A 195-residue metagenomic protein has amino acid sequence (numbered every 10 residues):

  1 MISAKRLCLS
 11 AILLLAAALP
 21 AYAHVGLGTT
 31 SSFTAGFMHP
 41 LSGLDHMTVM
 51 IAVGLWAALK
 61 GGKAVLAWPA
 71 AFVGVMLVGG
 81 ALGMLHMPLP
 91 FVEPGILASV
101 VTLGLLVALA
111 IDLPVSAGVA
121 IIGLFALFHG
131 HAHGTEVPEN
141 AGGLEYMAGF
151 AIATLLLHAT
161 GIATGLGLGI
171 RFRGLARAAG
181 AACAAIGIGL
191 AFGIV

Functional and structural regions predicted by a protein language model:
I2-L13, A17-V195: Membrane metalloprotein/metal-transporter helix-bundle signature
